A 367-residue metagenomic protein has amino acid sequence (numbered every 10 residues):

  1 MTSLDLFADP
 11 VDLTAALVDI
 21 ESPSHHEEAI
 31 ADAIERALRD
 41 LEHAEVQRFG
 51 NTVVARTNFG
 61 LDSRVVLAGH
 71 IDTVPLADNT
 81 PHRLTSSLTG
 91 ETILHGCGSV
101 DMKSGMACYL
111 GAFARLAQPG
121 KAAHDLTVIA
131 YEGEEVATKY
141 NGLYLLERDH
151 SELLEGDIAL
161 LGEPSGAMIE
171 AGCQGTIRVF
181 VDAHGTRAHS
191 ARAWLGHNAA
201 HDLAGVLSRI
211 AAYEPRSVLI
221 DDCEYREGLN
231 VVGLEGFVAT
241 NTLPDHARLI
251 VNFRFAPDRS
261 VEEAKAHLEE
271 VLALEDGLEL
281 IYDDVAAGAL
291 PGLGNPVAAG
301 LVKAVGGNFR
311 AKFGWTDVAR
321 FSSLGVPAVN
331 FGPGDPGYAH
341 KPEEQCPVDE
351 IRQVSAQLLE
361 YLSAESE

Functional and structural regions predicted by a protein language model:
T2-D5, P164, A171-G172, R178-E367: Metal-dependent amide/peptide-bond hydrolase catalytic core, centered on the "pita-bread" metallohydrolase fold
T2-S99, R115-A123: Acidic/His- and Gly-rich active-site-bordering loop/insert found across diverse amide/peptide-bond hydrolases
E28, N79, M106, K139-Y144 (+4 more regions): Conserved strand-to-helix beginnings and helix N-cap segments that scaffold or border functional pockets
I34, M106-L116, L146, L203-V206 (+2 more regions): Buried hydrophobic packing segments
V66, T127-I129, E279: A structural signal for isolated positions on well-ordered beta-strands in alpha/beta enzyme cores
D72-G90, G156, A171-D182, V329: Acidic-glycine-rich active-site phosphate/pyrophosphate-binding loop
I93-C108, H189: Glycine/serine-rich anion-binding loops at beta->alpha junctions that coordinate negatively charged ligand groups
A107-G175, S366: Acidic/histidine-rich catalytic neighborhood of metal-dependent amide-processing enzymes
